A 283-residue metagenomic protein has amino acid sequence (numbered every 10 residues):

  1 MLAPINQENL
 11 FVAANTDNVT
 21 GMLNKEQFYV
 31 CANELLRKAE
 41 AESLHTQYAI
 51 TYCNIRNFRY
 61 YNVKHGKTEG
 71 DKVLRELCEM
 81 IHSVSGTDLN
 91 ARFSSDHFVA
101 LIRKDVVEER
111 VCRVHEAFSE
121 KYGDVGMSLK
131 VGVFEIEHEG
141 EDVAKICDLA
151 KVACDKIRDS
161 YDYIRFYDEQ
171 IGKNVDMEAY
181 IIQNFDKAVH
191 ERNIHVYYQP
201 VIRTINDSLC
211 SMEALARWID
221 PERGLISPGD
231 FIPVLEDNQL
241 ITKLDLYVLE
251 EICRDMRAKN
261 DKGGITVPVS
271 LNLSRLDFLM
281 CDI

Functional and structural regions predicted by a protein language model:
A3, Q7-L10, I171: Heptad-repeat alpha-helical coiled-coil signal-transmission segments
F11-A49, R56-S83, A91-S95, V99-A100 (+4 more regions): Conserved long alpha-helical elements within nucleotide-processing catalytic cores of c-di-GMP signaling and class III
V12-A14, K38, V143, V152-H195 (+3 more regions): C-di-GMP signaling machinery
C31, M177-V234, N272: Active-site core of bacterial EAL-family cyclic-dinucleotide phosphodiesterase domains
A49, R92-L101, G123-D155, S160-D168 (+1 more regions): A short glycine-enriched loop-to-beta-strand structural element that forms part of the catalytic core of nucleotide
V63, L101-D105, I136-E137, I219 (+2 more regions): Residue-level recognition of strand-loop junctions within catalytic nucleotide-signaling folds
E76-H138, N260: GGDEF/GGEEF active-site signature
R113, T204-E213, L240-I283: Catalytic core of bacterial c-di-GMP phosphodiesterases, primarily the EAL and HD-GYP domains, capturing alpha-helical
